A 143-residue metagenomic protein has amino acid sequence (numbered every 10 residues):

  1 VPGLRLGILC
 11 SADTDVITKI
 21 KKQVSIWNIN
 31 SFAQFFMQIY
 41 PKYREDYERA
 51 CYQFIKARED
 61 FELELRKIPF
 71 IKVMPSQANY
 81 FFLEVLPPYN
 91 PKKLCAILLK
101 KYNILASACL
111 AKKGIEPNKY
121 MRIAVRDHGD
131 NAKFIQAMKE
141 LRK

Functional and structural regions predicted by a protein language model:
V1-K67, K72-M74: PLP-dependent aminotransferase class I/II
L4-R5, Q77-N79, P117-M121: Short amphipathic alpha-helical segments
I20, L94, F134-A137: Hydrophobic side chains in well-ordered alpha-helices
F54-I55, E59, I68-Y102, V125: Conserved PLP-binding catalytic core of the aspartate aminotransferase-like
V73-P75, K113-E116: Short, flexible turn/loop "capping" segments at secondary-structure junctions
K100-K101, G114-K143: PLP-dependent enzyme catalytic core of the Aspartate aminotransferase-like
A108-K112: Short beta-strand/turn micro-motifs at beta-sheet edges
